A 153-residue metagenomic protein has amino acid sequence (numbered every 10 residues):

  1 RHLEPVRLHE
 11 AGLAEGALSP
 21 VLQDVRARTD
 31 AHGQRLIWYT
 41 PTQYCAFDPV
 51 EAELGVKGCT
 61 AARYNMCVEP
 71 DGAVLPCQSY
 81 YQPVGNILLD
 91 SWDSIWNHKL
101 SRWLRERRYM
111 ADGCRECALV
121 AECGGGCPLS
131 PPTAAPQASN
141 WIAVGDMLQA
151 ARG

Functional and structural regions predicted by a protein language model:
R1-D90, A138: Radical SAM enzyme [4Fe-4S]-AdoMet core and its adjacent flexible, acidic and glycine-rich loops/tails across
V50, V74, S79-G153: Flexible mid-to-C-terminal extensions adjoining Fe-S/redox cofactors in radical SAM and related proteins
